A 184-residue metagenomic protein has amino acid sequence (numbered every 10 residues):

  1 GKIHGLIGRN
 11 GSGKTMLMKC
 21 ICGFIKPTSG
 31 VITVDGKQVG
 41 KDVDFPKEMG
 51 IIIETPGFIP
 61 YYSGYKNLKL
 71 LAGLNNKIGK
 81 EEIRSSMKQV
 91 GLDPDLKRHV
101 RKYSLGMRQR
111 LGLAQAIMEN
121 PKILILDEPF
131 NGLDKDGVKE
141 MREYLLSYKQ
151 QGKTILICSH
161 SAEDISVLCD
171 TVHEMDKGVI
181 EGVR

Functional and structural regions predicted by a protein language model:
I7-R9: The feature captures the beta-strand-to-loop junction immediately N-terminal to the Walker
C22: Helix-to-loop junction immediately C-terminal to a conserved catalytic motif
G30-F45: Conserved ABC transporter NBD signature motif
K69, K80-D95: Conserved ABC ATPase "signature" region
L124-E128: Catalytic Walker B motif of ABC-type/P-loop ATPase nucleotide-binding domains
S159-H160: H-loop/switch region of ABC-family ATPase nucleotide-binding domains
